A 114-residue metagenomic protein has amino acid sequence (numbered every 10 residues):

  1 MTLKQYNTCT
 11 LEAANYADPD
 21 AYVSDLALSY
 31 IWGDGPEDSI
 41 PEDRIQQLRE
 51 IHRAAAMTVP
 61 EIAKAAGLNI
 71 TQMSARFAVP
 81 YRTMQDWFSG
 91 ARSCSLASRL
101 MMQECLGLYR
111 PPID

Functional and structural regions predicted by a protein language model:
M1, G67, P111-D114: Short intrinsically disordered terminal tails
M1-I51: N-terminal flexible/basic segments that precede or flank functional cores
L48-L68, Q103-C105: Short, amphipathic alpha-helical "recognition" segments used to contact nucleic acids or chromatin
I62, T71-R76: Short alpha-helical "recognition helix" segments of helix-turn-helix
F77-C94: Recognition helix of helix-turn-helix/homeodomain-like DNA-binding domains that insert into the DNA major groove
S93-D114: DNA major-groove recognition helix of helix-turn-helix/homeodomain DNA-binding modules
